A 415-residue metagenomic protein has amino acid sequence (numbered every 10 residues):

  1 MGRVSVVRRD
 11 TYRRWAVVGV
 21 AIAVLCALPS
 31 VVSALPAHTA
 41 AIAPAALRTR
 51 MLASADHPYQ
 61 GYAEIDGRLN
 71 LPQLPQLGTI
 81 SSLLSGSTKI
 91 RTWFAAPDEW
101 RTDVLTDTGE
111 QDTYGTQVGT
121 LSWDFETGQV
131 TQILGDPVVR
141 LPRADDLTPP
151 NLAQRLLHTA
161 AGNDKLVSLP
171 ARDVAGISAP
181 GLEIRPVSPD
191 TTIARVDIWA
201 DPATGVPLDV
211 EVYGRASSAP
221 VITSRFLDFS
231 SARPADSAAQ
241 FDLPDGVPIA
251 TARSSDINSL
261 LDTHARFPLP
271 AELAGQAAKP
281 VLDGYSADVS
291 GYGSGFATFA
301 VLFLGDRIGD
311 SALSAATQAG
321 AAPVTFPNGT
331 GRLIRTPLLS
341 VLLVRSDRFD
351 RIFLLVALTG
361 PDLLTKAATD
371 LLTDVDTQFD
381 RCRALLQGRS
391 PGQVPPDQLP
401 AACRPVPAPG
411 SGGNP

Functional and structural regions predicted by a protein language model:
M1-I22: N-terminal export and membrane-targeting signals
R3, L25-L52, S411-P415: C-terminal region of N-terminal signal peptides and the immediate post-cleavage residues of exported proteins
C26-P29, Y213-S237, P248-A252, L363 (+2 more regions): Soluble, non-membrane globular domain cores that form compact, hydrophobic packing and curved binding surfaces
A53-P75, D98-T102: A short, Trp-centered hydrophobic/proline-enriched beta-strand micro-motif
E64, T102-L105, P180-V187, V210-Y213 (+2 more regions): Short beta-strand segments that buttress and anchor functional surface loops
L71, L77-S87, S255-R351, T359-K366 (+2 more regions): Short, solvent-exposed recognition patches
K89-P150, A219-T223, L342-R345: An acidic-aromatic
V167-V247: Gly/Pro-enriched, hydrophobic low-complexity segments that function as extracytoplasmic propeptides/linkers
